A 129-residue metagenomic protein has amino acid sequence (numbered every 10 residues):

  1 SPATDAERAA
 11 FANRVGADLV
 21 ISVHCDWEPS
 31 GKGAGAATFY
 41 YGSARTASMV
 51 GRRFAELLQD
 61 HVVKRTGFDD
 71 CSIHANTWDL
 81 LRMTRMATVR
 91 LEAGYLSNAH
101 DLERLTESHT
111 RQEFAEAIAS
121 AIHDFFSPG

Functional and structural regions predicted by a protein language model:
S1-E56: Catalytic-core regions of hydrolytic enzymes
A10, D60, D79: Surface-exposed charge patches
V15, S22-S30, F39, C71-G129: Active-site-adjacent mobile loop/cap segments within catalytic or ligand-binding domains
M49-H74: Active-site-adjacent substrate-binding region of metalloamidase/peptidase-like peptide-processing proteins
